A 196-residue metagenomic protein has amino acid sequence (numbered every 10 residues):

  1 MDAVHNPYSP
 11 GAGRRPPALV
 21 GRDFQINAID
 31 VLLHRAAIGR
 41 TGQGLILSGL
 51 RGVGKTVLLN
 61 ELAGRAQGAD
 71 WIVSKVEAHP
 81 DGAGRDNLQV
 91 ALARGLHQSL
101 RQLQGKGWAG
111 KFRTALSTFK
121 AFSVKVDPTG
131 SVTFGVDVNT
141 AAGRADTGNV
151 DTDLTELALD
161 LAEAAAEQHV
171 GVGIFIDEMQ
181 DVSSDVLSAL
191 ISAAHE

Functional and structural regions predicted by a protein language model:
M1-Q43: A short, basic N-terminal segment
V20, S48-R51: Short glycine-rich loop/turn motifs that provide flexible caps or phosphate-binding loops at active sites
D30-H34, L159-E163, H195: Generic structural signal for well-ordered alpha-helical scaffold segments
G44-I46, V53, V57-V172: P-loop NTPase nucleotide-binding core
D177-E178: Walker B catalytic acidic pair
S184-D185: Conserved D-loop-proximal element of ABC-family nucleotide-binding domains
S188-E196: Conserved catalytic/switch belt of AAA+ P-loop NTPases
